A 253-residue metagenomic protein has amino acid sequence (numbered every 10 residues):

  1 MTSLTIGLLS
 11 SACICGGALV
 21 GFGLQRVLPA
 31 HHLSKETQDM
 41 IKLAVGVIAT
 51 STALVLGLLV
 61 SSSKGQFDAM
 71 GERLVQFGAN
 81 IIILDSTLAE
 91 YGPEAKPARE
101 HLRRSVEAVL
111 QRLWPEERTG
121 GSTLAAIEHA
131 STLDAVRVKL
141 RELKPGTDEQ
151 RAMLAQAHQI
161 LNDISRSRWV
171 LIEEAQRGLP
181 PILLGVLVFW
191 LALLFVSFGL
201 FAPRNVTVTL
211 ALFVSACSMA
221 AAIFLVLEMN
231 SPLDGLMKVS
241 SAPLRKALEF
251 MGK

Functional and structural regions predicted by a protein language model:
T2, L9, T37-A44, S63 (+1 more regions): Disorder-to-helix initiation segments
T2-P29, M40, I172-K253: Alpha-helical transmembrane anchor segments
G16, V20-G23, T50, L54 (+5 more regions): Amphipathic, well-ordered alpha-helical segments in soluble domains
L28-D39, Q76, E128, E149 (+3 more regions): Juxtamembrane loop-helix boundary motifs flanking transmembrane segments in multi-pass membrane proteins
K42-L58: A generic, lipid-embedded transmembrane alpha helix
L54-V75, N230: Transmembrane signal-anchor/signal-peptide helices with a preference for the extracytoplasmic
R73-E90, S240-K253: Short extracytoplasmic/periplasmic juxtamembrane "stem" segments immediately C-terminal to an N-terminal membrane anchor
L84-Q176: Structured inter-helical modules in multipass membrane proteins
